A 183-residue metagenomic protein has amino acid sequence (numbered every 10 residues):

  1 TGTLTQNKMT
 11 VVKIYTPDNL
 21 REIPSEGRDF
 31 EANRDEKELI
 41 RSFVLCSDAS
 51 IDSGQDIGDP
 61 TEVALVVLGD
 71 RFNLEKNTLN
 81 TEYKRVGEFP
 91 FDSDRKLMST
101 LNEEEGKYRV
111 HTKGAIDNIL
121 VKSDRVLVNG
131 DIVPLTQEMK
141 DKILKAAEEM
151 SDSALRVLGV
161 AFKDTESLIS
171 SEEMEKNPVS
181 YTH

Functional and structural regions predicted by a protein language model:
T1-Y181: Conserved cytosolic headpiece of P-type ATPases
